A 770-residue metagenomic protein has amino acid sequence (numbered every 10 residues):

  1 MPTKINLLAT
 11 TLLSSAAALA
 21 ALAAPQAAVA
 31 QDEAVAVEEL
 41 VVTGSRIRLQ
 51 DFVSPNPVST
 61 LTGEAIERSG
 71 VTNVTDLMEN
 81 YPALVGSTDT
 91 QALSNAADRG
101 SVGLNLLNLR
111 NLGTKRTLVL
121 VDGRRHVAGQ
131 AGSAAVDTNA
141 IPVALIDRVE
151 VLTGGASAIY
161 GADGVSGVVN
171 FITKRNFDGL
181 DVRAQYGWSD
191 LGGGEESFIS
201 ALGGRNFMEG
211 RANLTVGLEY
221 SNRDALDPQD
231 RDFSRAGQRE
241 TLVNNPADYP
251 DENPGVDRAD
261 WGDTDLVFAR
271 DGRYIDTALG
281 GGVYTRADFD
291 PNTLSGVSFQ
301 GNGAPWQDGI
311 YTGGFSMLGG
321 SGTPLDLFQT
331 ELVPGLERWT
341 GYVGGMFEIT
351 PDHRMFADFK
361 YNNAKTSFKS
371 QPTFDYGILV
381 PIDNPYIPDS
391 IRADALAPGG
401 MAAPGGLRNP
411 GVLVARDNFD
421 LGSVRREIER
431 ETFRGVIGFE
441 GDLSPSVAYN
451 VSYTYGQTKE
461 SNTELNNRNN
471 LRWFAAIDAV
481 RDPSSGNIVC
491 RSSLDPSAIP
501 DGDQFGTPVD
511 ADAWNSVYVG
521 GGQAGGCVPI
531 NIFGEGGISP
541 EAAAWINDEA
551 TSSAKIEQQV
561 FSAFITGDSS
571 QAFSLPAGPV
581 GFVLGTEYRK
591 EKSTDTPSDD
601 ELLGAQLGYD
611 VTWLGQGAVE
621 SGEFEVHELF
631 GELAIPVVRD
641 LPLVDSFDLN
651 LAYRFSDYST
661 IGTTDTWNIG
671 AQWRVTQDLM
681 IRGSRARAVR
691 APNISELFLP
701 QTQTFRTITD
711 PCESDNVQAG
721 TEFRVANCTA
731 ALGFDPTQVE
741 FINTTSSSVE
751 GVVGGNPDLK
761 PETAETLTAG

Functional and structural regions predicted by a protein language model:
P2, D76-L104, L112, R124-A144 (+5 more regions): Surface-exposed beta-strand-turn/loop segments characteristic of Gram-negative outer-membrane beta-barrels
P2-P82, R110, S200, G204-N206 (+4 more regions): N-terminal Sec signal peptide and the immediately downstream disordered periplasmic leader that contains the TonB box
E33-A34, N176-G179, M208-R211, I349-D352 (+5 more regions): Short loop/turn motifs that connect adjacent beta-strands in outer-membrane beta-barrel proteins
N105, G167, D178, S197-A201 (+9 more regions): Hydrophobic, lipid-facing positions within transmembrane beta-strands of outer-membrane proteins
N111, R205-F207, G345-F347, I437 (+6 more regions): Residue-level signature of outer-membrane beta-barrel architecture
L180-V182, L214-V216, M355-A357, P445-V451 (+6 more regions): Transmembrane beta-strands of outer-membrane beta-barrel proteins
L465-N469, W473-D478, G617-N716, N727 (+1 more regions): Structural signature of Gram-negative outer-membrane beta-barrels, strongest in the C-terminal barrel of TonB-dependent
G567-V611: Carboxylate/His-rich catalytic cores and anion/metal-binding grooves
